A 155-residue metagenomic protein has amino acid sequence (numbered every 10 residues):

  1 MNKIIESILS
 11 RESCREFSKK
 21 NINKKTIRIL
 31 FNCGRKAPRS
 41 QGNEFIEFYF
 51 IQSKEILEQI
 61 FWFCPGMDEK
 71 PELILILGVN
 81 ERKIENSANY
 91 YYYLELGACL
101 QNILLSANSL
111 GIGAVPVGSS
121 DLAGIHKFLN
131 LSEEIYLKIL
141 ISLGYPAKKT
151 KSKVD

Functional and structural regions predicted by a protein language model:
M1-L73, V79-N80: N-terminal amphipathic, basic helical "cap/leader" segment at the start of enzyme domains
G34, L75, E85-F128: Small-aliphatic-rich amphipathic alpha-helix that forms the alpha element of a beta-alpha
E44, I112-P116, Y136-L137: A short coil-to-beta-strand element that immediately follows conserved catalytic motifs
E47, S120-L122, I139: Residue-level "edge-of-site" marker
S53, G78-E81, C99, S119-S120 (+1 more regions): Beta-hairpin (beta-strand-turn-beta-strand) motif
F63-P65, K127-L131: A generic local secondary-structure boundary/capping motif
K70-I74, N130-K153: A glycine-rich helix N-cap at a beta->alpha junction
V79, N86, K149-S152: Short, charged, surface-exposed secondary-structure boundary motifs
